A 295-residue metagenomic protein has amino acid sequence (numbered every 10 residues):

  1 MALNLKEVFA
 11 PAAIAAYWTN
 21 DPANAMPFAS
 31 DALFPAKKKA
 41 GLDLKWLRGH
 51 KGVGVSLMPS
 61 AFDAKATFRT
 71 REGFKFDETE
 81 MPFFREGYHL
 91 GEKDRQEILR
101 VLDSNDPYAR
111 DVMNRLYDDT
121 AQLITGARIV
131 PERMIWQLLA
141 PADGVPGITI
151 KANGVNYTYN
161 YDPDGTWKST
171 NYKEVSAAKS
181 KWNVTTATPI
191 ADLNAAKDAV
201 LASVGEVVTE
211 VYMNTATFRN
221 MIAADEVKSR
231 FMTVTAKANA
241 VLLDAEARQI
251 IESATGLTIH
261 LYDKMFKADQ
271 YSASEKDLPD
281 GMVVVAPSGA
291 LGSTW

Functional and structural regions predicted by a protein language model:
M1-L44: N-terminal alpha-helical "arm" segments
Y17-T19, F28, A32-K37, A202 (+1 more regions): Short, surface-exposed loop and linker segments with low hydrophobicity and enrichment for Pro/Ser/Thr
A32-L102: Assembly/oligomerization interface modules of large self-assembling protein complexes
P82-W167, T188-T217: Long, contiguous amphipathic alpha-helices that act as assembly "spine/axial" helices in icosahedral shell and virion
D106, P141-G147, T166-S169, V175-T188 (+1 more regions): Intrinsically disordered, low-complexity coil segments
N156-A240, E246-S253: Extended, solvent-exposed, turn-rich assembly/linker loops in the middle of proteins
A224-W295: Sequence/fold signature of self-assembling virion shell proteins
